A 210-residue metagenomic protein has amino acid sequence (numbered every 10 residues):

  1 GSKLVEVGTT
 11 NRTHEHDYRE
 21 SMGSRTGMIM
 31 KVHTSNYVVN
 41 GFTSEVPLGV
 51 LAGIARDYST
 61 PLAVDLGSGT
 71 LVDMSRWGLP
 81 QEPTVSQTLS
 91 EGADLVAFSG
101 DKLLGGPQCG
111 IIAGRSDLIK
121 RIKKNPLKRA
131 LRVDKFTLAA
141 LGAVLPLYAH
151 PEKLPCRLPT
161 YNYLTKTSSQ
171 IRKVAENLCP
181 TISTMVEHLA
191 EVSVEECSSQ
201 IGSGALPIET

Functional and structural regions predicted by a protein language model:
G1-Y148, S183: Conserved PLP-enzyme active-site core in the AAT-like
S44, R76-P80, T167-V174, G202-E209: Short glycine/threonine-rich loop-to-helix capping motif typified by GTGT followed within a few residues by an Asp-Pro
F98-D101, E152-P155, Q200-E209: Short, flexible, solvent-exposed loop/turn segments with mixed acidic/basic and small polar residues
D117, N125, V133-M185, C197: Structural motif of enzymes handling amino- and sulfur-group chemistry
C179-T210: Catalytic-core signal marking the mid-to-C-terminal active-site face
